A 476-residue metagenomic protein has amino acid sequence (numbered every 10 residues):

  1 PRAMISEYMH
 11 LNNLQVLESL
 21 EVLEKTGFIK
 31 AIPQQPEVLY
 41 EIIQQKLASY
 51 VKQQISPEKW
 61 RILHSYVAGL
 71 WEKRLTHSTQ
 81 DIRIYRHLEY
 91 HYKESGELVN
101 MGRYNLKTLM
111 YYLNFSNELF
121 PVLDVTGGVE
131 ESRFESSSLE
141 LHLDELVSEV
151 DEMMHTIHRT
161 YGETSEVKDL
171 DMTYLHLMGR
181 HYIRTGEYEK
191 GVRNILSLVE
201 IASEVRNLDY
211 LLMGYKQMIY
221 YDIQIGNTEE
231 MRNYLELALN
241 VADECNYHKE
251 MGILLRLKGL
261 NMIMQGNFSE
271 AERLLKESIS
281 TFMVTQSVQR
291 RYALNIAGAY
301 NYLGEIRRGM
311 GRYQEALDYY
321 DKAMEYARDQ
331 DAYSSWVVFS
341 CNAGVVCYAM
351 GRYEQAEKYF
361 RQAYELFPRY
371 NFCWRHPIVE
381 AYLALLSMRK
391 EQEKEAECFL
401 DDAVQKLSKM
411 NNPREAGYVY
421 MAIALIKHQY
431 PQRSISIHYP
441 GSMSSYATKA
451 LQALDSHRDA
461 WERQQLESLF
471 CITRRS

Functional and structural regions predicted by a protein language model:
P1, Q35-E37, S78-Y85, S116-G127 (+8 more regions): Alpha-solenoid helical repeat architecture
P1-V129: Short secondary-structure boundary elements
K25, G69-K73, L109-M110, M154-G162 (+7 more regions): Amphipathic alpha-helical segments of tetratricopeptide repeats
Y50, Y90-K93, K107-M110, G127-H142 (+8 more regions): Tandem amphipathic alpha-helical repeat scaffolds
I62-T76, R86-S95, V125-T164, R193-I201 (+2 more regions): Amphipathic alpha-helices of TPR/Sel1-like and other helical repeat/solenoid scaffolds
D402-Q405, K409-S476: C-terminal non-catalytic interaction modules
